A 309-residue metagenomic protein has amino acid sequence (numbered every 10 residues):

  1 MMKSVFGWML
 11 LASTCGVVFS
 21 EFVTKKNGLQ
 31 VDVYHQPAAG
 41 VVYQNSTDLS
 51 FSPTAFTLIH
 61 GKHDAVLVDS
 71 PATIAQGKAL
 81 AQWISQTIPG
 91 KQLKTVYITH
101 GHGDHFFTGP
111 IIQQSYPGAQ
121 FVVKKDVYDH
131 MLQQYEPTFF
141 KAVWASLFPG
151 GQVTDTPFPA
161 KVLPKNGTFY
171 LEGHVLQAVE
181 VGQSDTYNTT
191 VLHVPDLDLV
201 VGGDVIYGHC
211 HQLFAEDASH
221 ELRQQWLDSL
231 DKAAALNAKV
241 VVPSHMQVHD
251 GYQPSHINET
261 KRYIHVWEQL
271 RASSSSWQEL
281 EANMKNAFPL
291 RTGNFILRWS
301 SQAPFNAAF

Functional and structural regions predicted by a protein language model:
M9-H63: Zn-dependent metallo-beta-lactamase
F22-K25, Y128-G182, T186-N188, P195-D196 (+2 more regions): Metallo-beta-lactamase
V41-V42, T47-P53, H63-T95: Pre-active-site segment of Zn-dependent metallo-hydrolases
V68-S70, K94-H102, V122-K125, V200-G203 (+1 more regions): Active-site neighborhood of phospho(di)ester-bond hydrolases with catalytic His/Asp-centered motifs
A75-V123: Active-site metal-binding motif and surrounding structural segment of the metallo-beta-lactamase
V175-N237: Active-site-proximal loop/helix segments of hydrolase catalytic cores
H193, L199, E221-E279, N283: Divalent-metal (often Zn2+) His-rich catalytic cores of metallo-beta-lactamase-fold enzymes
S273-F309: C-terminal regulatory/interaction regions
